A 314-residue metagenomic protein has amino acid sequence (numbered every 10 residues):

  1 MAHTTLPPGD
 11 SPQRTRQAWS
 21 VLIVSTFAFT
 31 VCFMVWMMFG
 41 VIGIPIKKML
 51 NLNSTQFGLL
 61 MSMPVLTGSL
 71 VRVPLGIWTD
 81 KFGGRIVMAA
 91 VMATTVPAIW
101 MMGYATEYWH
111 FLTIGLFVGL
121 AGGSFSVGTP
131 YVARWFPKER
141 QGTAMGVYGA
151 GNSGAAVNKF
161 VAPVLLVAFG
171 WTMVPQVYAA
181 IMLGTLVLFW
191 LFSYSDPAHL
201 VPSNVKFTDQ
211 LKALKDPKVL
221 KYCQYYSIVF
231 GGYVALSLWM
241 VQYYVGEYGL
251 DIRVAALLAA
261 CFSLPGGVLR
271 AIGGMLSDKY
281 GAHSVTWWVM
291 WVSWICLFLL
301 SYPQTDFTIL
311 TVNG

Functional and structural regions predicted by a protein language model:
T5-T15, Y194-C223: Juxtamembrane intracellular "pre-TM" segments in multi-pass secondary transporters
S20-S54, L236-V241: Extracytoplasmic
F39-G40, K218-G267: Extracytoplasmic gate region of multi-pass secondary transporters
L70-T106: Conserved MFS/SLC helix-loop-helix module at the cytosolic interface between two early adjacent transmembrane helices
K81-V91, D278-W291: Cytoplasmic membrane-interface "Motif A"-like loop-to-helix N-cap segments of 12-TM Major Facilitator Superfamily
I114-G151: Cytoplasmic helix-loop-helix junction between adjacent transmembrane helices in 12-TM secondary transporters
V147-S193: Helix-loop-helix hairpin linking two adjacent transmembrane segments in secondary transporters
G281-G314: C-terminal transmembrane helical hairpin of 12-TM major facilitator-type secondary transporters
